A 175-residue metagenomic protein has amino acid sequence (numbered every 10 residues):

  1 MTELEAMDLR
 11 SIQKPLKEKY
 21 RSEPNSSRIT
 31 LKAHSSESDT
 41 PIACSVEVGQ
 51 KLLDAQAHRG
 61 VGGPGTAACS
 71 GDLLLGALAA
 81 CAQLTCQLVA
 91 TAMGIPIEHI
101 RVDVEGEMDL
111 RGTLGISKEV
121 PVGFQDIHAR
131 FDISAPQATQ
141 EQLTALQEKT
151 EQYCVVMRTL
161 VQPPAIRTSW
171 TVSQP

Functional and structural regions predicted by a protein language model:
M1-G76, L88-P175: Extended beta-strand/beta-hairpin segments
A77-A82: Alpha-helical metal-binding/catalytic segments enriched in His/Glu/Asp
